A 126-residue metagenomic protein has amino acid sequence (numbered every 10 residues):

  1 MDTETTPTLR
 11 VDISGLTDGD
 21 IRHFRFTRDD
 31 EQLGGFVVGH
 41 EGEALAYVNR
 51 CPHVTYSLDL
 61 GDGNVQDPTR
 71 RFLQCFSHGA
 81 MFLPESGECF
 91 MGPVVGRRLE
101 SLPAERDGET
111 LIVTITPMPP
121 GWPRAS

Functional and structural regions predicted by a protein language model:
M1-T69, L83-P84, R98-S126: N-terminal pre-ligand scaffold of iron-sulfur
C51, C75-H78: Short cysteine clusters
V65-C75, C89-R97: Short cysteine/histidine-rich metal-coordination sites, predominantly Zn2+-binding motifs
F82-L83, M91: Short beta-strand His + acidic residue motifs that chelate non-heme Fe in jelly-roll/DSBH and cupin folds
